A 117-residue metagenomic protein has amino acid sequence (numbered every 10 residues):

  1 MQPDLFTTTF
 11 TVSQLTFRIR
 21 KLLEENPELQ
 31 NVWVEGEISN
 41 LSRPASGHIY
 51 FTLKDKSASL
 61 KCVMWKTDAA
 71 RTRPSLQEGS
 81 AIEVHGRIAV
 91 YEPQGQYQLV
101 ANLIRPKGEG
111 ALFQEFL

Functional and structural regions predicted by a protein language model:
M1-L117: Acidic, two-metal ion nucleic-acid-processing modules in DNA metabolism proteins
